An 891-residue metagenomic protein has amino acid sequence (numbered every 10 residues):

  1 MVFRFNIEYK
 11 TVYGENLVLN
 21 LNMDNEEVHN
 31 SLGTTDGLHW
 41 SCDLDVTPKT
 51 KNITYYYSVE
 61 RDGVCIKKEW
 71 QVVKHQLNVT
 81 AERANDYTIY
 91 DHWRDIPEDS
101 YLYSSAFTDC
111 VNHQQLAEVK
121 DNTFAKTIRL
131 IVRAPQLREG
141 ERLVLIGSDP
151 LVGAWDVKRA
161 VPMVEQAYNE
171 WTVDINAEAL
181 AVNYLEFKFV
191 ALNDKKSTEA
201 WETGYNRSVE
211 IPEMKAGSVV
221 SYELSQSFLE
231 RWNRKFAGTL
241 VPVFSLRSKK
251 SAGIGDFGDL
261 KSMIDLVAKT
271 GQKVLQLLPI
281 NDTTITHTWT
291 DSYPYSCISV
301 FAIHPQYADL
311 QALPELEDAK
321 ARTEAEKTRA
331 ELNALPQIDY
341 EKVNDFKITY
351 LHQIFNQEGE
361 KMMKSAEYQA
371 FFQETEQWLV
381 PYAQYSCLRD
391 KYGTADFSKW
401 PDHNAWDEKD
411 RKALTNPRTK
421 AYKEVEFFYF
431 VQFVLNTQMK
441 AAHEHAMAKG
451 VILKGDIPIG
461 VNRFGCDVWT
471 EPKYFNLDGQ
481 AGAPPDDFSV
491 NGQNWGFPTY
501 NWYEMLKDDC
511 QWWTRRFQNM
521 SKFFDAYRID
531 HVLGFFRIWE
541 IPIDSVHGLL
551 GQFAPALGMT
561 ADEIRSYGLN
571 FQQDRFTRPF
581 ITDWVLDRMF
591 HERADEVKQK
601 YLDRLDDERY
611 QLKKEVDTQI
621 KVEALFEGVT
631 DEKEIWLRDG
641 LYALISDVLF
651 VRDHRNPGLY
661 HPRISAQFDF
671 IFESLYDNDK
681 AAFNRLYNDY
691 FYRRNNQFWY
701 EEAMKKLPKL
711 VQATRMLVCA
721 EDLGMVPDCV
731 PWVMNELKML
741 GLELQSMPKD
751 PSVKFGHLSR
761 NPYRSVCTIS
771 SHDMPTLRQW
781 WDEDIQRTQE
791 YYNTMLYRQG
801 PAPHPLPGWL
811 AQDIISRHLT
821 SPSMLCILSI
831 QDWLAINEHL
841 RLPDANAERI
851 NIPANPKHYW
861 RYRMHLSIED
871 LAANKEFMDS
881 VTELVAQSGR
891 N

Functional and structural regions predicted by a protein language model:
M1-F5, K126-L130: Structural beta-strand segments of beta-rich domains
V2, E8-K51, E60-A81, P135-Y184 (+3 more regions): Aromatic-rich carbohydrate-binding modules that target alpha-glucans
I66, W70, D86-I89, T198-E202 (+2 more regions): Residue-level recognition of alpha-helical structural elements
H75-R94: C2-type phospholipid-binding modules
S100-R129, N176-A179, W201, S208-N891: Catalytic cores of glycan-processing enzymes that make or break glycosidic bonds
